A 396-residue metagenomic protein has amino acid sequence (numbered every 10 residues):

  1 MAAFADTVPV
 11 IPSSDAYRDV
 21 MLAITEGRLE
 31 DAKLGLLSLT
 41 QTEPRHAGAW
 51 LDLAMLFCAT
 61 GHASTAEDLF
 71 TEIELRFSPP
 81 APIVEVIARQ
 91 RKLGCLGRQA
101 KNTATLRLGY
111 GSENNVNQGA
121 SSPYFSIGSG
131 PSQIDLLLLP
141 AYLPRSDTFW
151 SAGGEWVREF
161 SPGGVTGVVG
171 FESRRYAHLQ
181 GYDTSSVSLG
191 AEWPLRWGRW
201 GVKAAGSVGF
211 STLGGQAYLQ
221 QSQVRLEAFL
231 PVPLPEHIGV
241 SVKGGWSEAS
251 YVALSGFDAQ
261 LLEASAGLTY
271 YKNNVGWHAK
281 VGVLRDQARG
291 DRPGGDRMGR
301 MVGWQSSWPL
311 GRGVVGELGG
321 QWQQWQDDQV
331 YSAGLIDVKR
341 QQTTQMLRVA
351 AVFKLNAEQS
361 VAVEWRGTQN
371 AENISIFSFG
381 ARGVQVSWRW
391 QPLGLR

Functional and structural regions predicted by a protein language model:
F4-S14, L22-D31, Q41, L75-G190 (+1 more regions): Outer-membrane beta-barrel initiation region
R98-A104, T148, S161-V165, S185 (+9 more regions): Outer-envelope beta-barrel architecture signal
A104-L108, A152, G167-V169, V202-G206 (+7 more regions): Membrane-embedded beta-strand positions of outer-membrane beta-barrel proteins
L108-N114, R158, F171-A177, L195-W197 (+11 more regions): Transmembrane beta-strands of outer-membrane beta-barrel pores
Y142-S146, L179-S185, Q216-Q223, L254-E263 (+3 more regions): Replace "Gram-negative outer membrane beta-barrel proteins" with "bacterial and organellar outer membrane beta-barrel
T148-G154, S185-A191, V208, S222-A228 (+5 more regions): Hydrophobic, lipid-facing positions within transmembrane beta-strands of outer-membrane proteins
F353, S360, F379-R396: Outer-membrane beta-barrel "beta-signal"
